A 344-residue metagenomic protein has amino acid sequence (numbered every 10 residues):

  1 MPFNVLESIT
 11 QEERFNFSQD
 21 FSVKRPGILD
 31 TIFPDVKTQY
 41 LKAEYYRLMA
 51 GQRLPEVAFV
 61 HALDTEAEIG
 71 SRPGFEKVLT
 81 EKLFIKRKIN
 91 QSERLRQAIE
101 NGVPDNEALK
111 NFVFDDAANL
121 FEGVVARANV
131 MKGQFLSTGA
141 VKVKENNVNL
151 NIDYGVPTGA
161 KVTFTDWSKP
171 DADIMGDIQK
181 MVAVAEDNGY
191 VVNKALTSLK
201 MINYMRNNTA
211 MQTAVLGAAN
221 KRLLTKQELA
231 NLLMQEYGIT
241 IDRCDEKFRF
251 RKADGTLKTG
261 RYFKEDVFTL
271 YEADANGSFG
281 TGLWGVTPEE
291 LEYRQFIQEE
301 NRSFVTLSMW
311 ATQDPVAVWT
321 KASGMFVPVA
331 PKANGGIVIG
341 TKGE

Functional and structural regions predicted by a protein language model:
M1-A43, A333-E344: N-terminal alpha-helical "arm" segments
Q19, Y45-A50, H61, E272 (+1 more regions): Pocket-edge structural micro-motifs
F33-I99: Assembly/oligomerization interface modules of large self-assembling protein complexes
K37-Q39, G189, D314: A short, structural micro-pattern
L54-P55, A62, T138, I152-D153 (+1 more regions): Charged, low-complexity intrinsically disordered segments
E81-V156, D173, D177, A183-M201 (+1 more regions): Long, contiguous amphipathic alpha-helices that act as assembly "spine/axial" helices in icosahedral shell and virion
I178-E236: Ordered core of a single globular domain
Q212, G217-E344: Sequence/fold signature of self-assembling virion shell proteins
